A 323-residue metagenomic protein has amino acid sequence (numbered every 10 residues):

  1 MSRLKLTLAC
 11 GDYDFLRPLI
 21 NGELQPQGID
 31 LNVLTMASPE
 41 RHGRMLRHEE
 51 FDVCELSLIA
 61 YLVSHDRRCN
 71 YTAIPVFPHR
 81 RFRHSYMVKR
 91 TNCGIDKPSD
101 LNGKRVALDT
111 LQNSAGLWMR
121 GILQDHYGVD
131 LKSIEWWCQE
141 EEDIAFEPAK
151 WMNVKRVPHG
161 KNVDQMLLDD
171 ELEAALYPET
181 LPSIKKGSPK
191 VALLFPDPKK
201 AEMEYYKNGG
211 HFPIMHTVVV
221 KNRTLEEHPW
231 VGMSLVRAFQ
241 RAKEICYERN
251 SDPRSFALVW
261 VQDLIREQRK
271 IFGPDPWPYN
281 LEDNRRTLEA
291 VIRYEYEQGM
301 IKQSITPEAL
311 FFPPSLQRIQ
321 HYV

Functional and structural regions predicted by a protein language model:
M1-L6, I95-R105, F272-G273, E297: Immediate post-signal peptide segment of exported/extracytoplasmic ligand-binding proteins
L6-L16: Extracytoplasmic "Venus flytrap"
T7-A9, A107, A175: Short, well-ordered beta-strand segments
D14-V129, C138-D143: Short, glycine-/small- and polar/acidic-enriched structural segments that line small-molecule recognition paths
T35, P39-C54, G116-L117, G121-I122 (+1 more regions): Short helices/loops that flank or line small-molecule/ion binding pockets
M152-S251: Pocket-lining segment of extracytoplasmic ligand-binding domains
V219, L225-E297: Secondary-structure end/capping motifs
N280-V323: Long, low-complexity C-terminal extensions of enzymes
